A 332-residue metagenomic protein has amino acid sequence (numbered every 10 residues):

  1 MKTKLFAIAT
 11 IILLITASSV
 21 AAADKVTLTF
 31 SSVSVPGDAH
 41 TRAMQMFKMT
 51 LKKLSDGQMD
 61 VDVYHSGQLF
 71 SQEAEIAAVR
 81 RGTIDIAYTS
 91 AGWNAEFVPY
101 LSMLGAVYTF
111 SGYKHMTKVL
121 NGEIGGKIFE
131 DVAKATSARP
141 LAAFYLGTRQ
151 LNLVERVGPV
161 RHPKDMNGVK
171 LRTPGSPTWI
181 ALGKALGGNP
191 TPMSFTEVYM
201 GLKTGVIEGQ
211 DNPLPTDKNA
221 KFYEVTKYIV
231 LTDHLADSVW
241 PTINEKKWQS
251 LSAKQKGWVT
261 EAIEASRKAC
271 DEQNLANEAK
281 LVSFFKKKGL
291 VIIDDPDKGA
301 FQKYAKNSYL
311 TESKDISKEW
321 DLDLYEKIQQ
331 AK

Functional and structural regions predicted by a protein language model:
M1-L5: Positively charged n-region of N-terminal signal peptides that target proteins for export
A7-A17: Bacterial N-terminal signal peptides
A23-H115, I124, A133-K332: N-terminal secretory/targeting leader peptides
F129: Conserved glycine-rich "GG(E/T)P / GGGxP" loop and the immediately following alpha-helix in the radical SAM core
